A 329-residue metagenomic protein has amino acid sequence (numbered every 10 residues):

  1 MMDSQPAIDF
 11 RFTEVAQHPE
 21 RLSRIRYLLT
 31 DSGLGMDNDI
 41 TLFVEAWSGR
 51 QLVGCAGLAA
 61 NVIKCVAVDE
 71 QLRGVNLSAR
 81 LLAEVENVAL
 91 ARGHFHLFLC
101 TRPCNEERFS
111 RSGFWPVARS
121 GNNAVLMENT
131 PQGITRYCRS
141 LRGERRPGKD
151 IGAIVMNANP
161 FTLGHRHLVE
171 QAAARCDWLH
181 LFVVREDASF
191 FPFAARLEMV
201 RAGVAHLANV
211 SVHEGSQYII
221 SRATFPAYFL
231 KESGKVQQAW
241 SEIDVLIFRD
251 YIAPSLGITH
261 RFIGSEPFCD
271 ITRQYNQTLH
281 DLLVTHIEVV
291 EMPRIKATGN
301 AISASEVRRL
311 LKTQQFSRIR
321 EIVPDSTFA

Functional and structural regions predicted by a protein language model:
M1-M36: Short amphipathic alpha-helix that is part of the acyltransferase structural core
G35-N38, D69-Q71, N87, R92 (+1 more regions): RNA-binding accessory domains that recognize and position tRNA/RNA substrates
I40-G54: Conserved beta-hairpin
I63-G74: A short, internal acetyl-CoA/4′-phosphopantetheine-binding micro-motif in the GNAT/acyltransferase core
L72, N76-E84, G164: Conserved acetyl-CoA pyrophosphate-binding loop and the N-cap/start of the following alpha-helix in GNAT-like
A89-R102: Conserved GNAT acetyl-CoA-binding A-motif
T101-A329: Nucleotidyltransferase catalytic core that binds NTPs
